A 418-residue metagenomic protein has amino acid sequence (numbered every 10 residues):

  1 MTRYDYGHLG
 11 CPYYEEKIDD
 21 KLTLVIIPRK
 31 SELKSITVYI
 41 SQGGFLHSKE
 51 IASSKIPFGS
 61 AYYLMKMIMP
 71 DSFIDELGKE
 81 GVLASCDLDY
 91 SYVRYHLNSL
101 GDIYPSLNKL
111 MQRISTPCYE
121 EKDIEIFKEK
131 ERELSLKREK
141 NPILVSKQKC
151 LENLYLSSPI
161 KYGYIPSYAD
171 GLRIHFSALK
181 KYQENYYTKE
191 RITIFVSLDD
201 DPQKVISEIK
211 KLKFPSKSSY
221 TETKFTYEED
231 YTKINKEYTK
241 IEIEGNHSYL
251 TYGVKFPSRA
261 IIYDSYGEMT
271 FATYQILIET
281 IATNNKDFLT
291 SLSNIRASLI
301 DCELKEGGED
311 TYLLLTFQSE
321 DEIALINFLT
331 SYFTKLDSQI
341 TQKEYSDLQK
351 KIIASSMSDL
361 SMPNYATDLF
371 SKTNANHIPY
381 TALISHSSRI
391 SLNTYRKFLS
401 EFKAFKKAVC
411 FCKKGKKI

Functional and structural regions predicted by a protein language model:
M1-I74, Q183-S291, K406-I418: His/Glu-rich zincin catalytic helix
F73-E222, S293-I418: Charge-rich, well-structured scaffold segments of protease-associated domains
